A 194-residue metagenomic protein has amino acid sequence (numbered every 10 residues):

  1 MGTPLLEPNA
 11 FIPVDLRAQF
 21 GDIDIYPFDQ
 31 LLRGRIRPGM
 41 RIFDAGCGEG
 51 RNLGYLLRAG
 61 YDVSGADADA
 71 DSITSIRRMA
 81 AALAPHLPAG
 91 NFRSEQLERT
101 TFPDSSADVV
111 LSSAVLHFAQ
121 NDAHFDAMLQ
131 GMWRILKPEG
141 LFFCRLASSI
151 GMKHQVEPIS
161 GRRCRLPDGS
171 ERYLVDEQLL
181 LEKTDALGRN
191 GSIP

Functional and structural regions predicted by a protein language model:
M1-R37, F43-R99, L141-P194: Class I (Rossmann-like) S-adenosyl-L-methionine-dependent methyltransferase catalytic domain, capturing the SAM-binding
A70, D122-D126: Non-membrane alpha-helical structural segments and their capping/turn regions in soluble enzymes
E98-V110: A short acidic, Gly/Pro-enriched loop at the edge of an enzyme's catalytic core that lines a small-molecule cofactor
V109-A123: A short SAM/SAH-binding and catalytic strip from SAM-dependent methyltransferases
L116, M128, S148: Flexible, active-site-proximal loop/turn residues at the rims of small-molecule/cofactor binding pockets and catalytic
D126-P138: A short glycine-rich, Lys/Arg-flanked "PGG" loop and its adjoining helix->strand segment in the class I
